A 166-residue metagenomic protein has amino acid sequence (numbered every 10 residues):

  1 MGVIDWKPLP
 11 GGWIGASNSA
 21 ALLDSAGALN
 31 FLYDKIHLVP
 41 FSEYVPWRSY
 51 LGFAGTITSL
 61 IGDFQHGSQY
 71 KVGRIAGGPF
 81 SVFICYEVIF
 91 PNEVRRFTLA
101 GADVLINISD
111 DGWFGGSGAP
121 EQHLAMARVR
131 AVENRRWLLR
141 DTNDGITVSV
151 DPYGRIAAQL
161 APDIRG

Functional and structural regions predicted by a protein language model:
M1-G166: Enzyme catalytic cores with a strong preference for nitrogen-chemistry domains
